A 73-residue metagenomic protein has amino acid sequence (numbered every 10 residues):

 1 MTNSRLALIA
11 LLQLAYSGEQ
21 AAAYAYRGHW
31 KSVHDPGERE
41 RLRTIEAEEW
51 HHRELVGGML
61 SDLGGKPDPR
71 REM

Functional and structural regions predicted by a protein language model:
M1-M73: Non-heme di-metal
